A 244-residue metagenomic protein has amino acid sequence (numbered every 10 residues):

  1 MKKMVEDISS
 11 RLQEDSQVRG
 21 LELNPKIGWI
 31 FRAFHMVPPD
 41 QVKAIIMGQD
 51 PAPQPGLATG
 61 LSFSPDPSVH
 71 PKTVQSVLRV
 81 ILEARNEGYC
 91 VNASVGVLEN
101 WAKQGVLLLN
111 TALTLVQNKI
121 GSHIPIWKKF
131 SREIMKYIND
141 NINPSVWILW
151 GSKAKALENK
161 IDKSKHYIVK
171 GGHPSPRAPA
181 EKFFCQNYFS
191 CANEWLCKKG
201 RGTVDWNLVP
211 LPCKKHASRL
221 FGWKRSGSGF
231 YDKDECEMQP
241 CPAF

Functional and structural regions predicted by a protein language model:
M1-A156, I161-D162, Y167-K170, P176-P179 (+3 more regions): A polyanion-binding, active-site-adjacent surface
L211-C213: ASCE RecA-like P-loop NTPase motor cores that couple ATP hydrolysis to mechanical translocation on nucleic acids
G222-P240: Signature of WW domains and closely related Tyr/Trp-rich beta-sheet microdomains in eukaryotic regulatory proteins
P242-F244: Intrinsically disordered, low-complexity regulatory regions of plant transcription factors
